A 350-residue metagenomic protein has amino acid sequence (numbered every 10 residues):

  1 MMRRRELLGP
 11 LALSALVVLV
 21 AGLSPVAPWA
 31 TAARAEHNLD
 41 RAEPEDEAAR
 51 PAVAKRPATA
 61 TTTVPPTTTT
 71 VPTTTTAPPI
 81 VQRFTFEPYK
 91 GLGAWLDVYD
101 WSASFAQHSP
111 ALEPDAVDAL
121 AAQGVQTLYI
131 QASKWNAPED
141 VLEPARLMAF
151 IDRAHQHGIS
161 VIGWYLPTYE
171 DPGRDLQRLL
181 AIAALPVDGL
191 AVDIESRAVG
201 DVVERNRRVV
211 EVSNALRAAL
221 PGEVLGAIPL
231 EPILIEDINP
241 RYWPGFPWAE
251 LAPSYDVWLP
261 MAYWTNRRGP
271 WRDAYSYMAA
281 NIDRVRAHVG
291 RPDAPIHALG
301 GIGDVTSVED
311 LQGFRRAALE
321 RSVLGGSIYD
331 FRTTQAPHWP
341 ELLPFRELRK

Functional and structural regions predicted by a protein language model:
V18-A49, V53, P78-P79: C-terminal region of N-terminal signal peptides and the immediate post-cleavage residues of exported proteins
A52-P79: Extracellular mucin-like PTS domains
T76-Q126, Q131-K134, Y165-P167, I302-G303: Boundary/entry segment of secreted carbohydrate-active catalytic domains
L96-Y99, H155, I159-P172, V209-G245 (+1 more regions): Aromatic-lined carbohydrate-recognition surfaces of secreted/lumenal glycan-active proteins
D100-A122, E170-A184, N239-L251, T306-L319: Short, acidic/polar
Q123-N136, R178-N206, S327: Active-site groove signature of glycoside hydrolases
I130, P186-G200, W243-S276, Y329-T334: Aromatic- and acid-rich polysaccharide-binding/catalytic face of secreted or lumenal carbohydrate-active enzymes
Y255-W271, H288-K350: Substrate-binding cleft of secreted/luminal carbohydrate-active enzymes
